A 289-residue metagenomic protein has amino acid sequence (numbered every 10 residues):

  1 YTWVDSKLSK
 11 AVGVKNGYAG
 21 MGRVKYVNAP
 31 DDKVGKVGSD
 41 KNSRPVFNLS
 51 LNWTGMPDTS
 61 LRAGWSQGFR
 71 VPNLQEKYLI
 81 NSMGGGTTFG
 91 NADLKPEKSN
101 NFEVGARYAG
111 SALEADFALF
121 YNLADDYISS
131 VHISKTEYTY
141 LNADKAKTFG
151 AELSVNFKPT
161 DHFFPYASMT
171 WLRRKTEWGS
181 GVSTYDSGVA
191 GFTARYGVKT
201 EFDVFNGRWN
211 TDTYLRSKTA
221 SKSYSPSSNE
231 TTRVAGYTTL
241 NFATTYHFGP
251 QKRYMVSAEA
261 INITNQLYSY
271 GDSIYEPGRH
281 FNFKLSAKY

Functional and structural regions predicted by a protein language model:
Y1-W3, L61-Q67, E76, G85 (+5 more regions): Transmembrane beta-barrel strands of outer-membrane/channel proteins
V4-S6, F120-A124, L141-Y224, T264: Gram-negative outer-membrane beta-barrel transporters
S6-S39, K77-G90, S129-T139, W178 (+2 more regions): Solvent-exposed loop segments that connect transmembrane elements
S6-V12, F69-E76, A115, A124-S130 (+3 more regions): Outer-membrane beta-barrel proteins
K10, L61-A63, A115-F117, P165-A167 (+5 more regions): Transmembrane beta-strands of outer-membrane beta-barrel proteins
K33-T54, D58, F69-D116, Y121-L123 (+3 more regions): Outer-membrane beta-barrel signature, preferentially recognizing the C-terminal barrel domain of Gram-negative
L49-W53, V104-Y108, L119, A151-F157 (+5 more regions): Residues on the lipid-exposed face of transmembrane beta-strands in outer-membrane beta-barrel proteins
F69, D125, P165, S217-P226 (+2 more regions): C-terminal beta-signal and adjacent terminal beta-strands/loops of Gram-negative outer-membrane beta-barrel proteins
